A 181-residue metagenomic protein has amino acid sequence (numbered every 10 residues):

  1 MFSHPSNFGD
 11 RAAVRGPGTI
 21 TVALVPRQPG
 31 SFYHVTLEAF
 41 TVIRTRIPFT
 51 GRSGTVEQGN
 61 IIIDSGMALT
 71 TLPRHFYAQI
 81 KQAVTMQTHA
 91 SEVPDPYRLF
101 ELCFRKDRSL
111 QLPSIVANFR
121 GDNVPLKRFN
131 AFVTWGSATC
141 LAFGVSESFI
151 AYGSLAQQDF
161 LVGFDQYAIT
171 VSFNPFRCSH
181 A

Functional and structural regions predicted by a protein language model:
M1-A181: C-terminal catalytic lobe of pepsin-like aspartyl proteases
